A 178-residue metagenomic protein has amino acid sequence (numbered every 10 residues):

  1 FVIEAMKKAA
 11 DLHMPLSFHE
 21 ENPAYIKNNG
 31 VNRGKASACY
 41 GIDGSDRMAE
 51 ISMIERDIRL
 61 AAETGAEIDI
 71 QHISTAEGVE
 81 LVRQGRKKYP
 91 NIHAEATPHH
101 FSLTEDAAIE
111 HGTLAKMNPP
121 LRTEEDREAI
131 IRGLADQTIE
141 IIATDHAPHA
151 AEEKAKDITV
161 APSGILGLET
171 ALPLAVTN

Functional and structural regions predicted by a protein language model:
F1-A61, E77-L81, F101-A107: Histidine/acidic-residue-rich, glycine-tolerant segments that coordinate divalent metal ions
F1-M6, D69-Q84, M117-R132: Active-site glycine- and acidic-residue-rich loops that bind and position anionic ligands or nucleotide-like cofactors
K8-L12, L60-E63, L81-K88, G133 (+2 more regions): Alpha-helical structural signal in soluble globular domains
H13-S17, E67-D69, N91-H93, E140-I141: Structural preference for beta-strand elements that scaffold enzyme active sites
F18, D46-E50, I70-S74, P119-R122 (+1 more regions): Glycine- and other small-residue-rich loops at beta-strand/loop junctions that grip anionic moieties
C39-E67, L114, A135-I142, P148-N178: His/Asp/Glu-enriched, well-ordered alpha-helical/loop segment that forms or immediately abuts the divalent-metal
I73-E105, R132-T144, P148-H149: Hard-cation-handling environments
I109-P119: Short, basic, glycine/proline-bearing loop/turn elements
